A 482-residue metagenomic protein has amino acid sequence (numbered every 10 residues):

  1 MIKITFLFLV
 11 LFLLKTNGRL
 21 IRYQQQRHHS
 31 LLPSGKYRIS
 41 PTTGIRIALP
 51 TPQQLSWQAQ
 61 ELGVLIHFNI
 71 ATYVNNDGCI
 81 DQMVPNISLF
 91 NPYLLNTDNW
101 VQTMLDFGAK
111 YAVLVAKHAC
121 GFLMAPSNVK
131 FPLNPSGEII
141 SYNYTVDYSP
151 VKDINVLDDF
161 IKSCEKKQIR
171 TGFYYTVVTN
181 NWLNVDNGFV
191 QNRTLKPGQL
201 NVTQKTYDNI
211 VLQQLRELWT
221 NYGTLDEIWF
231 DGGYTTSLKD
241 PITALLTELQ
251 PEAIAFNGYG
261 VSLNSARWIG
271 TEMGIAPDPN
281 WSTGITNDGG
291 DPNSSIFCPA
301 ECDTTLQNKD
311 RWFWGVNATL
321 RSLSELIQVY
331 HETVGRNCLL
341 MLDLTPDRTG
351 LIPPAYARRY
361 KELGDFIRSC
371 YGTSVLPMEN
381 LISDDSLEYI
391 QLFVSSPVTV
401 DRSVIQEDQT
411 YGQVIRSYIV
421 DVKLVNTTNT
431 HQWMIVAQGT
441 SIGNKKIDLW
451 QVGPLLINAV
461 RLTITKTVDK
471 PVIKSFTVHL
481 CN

Functional and structural regions predicted by a protein language model:
I2-G18: Cleavable N-terminal signal peptides of Sec/SRP-targeted secreted and luminal proteins
R19-L456, R461-C481: Mature catalytic domains of secreted/periplasmic carbohydrate-active enzymes
